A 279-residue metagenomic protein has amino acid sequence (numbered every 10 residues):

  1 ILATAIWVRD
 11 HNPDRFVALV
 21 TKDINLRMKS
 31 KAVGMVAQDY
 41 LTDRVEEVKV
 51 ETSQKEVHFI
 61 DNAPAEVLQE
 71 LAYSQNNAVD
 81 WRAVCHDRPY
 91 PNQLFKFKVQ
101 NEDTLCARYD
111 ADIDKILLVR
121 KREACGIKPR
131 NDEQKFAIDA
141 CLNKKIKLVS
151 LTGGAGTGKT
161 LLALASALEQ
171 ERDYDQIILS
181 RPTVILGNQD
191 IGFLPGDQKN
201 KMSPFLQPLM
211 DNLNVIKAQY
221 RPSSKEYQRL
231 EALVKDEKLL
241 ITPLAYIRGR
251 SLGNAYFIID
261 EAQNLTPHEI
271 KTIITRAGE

Functional and structural regions predicted by a protein language model:
I1-A18, K22-K144: Feature 3881 marks metal-assisted phosphotransfer/nuclease machinery and their flanking interaction elements
T4-H11, A32-V36, Y40-D43, K144 (+4 more regions): Conserved, well-folded catalytic cores of nucleic-acid-processing and energy-transducing macromolecular machines
D10-N12, N143, Q170-R172, R248-S251 (+2 more regions): Conserved catalytic network of the ASCE P-loop NTPase/AAA+ motor domain
K144-S150, N254: Pre-Walker A (Motif I) flank of P-loop NTPase domains
L151-G153, A163: Hydrophobic anchor at the beta1->P-loop junction of P-loop NTPases
G156-G158: Conserved glycine(s) of the Walker
L161-R229: Conserved P-loop
K235-K271: Conserved RecA-like ASCE ATPase "motif II neighborhood" in helicase/translocase motors
